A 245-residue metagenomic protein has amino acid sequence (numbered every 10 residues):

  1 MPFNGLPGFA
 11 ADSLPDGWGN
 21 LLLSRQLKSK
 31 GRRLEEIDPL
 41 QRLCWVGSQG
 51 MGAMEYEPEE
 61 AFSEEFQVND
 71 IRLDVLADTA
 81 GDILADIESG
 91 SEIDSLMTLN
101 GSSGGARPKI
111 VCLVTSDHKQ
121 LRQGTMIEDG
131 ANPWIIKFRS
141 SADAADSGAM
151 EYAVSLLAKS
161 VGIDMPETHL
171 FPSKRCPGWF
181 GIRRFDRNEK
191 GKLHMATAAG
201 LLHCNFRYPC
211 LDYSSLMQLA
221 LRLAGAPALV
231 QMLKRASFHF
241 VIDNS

Functional and structural regions predicted by a protein language model:
M1-S245: Phosphate/dinucleotide-binding and metal-coordinating scaffold of catalytic cores in nucleotide-dependent enzymes
